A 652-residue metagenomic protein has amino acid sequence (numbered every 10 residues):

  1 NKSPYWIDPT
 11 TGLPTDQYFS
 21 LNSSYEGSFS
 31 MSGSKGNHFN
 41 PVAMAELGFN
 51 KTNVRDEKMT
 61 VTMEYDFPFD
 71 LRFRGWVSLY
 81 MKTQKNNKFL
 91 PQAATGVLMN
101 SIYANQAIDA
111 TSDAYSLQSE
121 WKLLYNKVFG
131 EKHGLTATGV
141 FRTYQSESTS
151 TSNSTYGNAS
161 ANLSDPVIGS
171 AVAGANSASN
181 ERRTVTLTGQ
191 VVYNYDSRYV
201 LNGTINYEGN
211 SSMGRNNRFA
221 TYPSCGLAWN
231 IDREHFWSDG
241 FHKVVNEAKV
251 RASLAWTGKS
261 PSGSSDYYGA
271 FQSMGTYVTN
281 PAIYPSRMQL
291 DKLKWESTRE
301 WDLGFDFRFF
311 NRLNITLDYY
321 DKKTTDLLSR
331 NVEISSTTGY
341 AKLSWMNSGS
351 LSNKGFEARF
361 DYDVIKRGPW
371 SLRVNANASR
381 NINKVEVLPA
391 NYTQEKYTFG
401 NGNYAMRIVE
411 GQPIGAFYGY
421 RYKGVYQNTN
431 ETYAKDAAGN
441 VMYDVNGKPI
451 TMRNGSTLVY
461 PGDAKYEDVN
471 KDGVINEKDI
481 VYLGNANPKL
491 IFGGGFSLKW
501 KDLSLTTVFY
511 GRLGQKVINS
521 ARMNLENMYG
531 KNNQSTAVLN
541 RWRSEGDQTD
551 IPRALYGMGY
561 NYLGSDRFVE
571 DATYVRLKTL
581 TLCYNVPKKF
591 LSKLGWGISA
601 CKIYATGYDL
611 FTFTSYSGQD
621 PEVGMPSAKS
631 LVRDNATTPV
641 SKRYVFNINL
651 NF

Functional and structural regions predicted by a protein language model:
N1-V42: Acidic, glycine-rich flexible loop segments
E26-L90, S101-E410, G564-F652: Extracellular/periplasmic, surface-exposed regions of secreted and cell-surface proteins
W76, V140, Q190-N194, N377 (+8 more regions): Exposed, low-structure sequence patches enriched in small/polar residues
G96-V97, N210, L458-V459, R512-K602 (+1 more regions): Extracytoplasmic gating/loop element in the C-terminal half of outer-membrane beta-barrel translocons and assembly
W345-S352, Q394-F417, L483-G493, S497 (+3 more regions): C-terminal extracellular loops and terminal segments of Gram-negative outer membrane beta-barrel proteins
D363-G484, Y608, S615: Conserved small-residue
Y443, L483-I518: Glycine-rich, aromatic-lined ligand/substrate-binding cores of catalytic and carbohydrate-binding domains
G473-K478, Y482-A486, Y562-A572: Amphipathic, heptad-repeat alpha-helical segments used for oligomerization and assembly
